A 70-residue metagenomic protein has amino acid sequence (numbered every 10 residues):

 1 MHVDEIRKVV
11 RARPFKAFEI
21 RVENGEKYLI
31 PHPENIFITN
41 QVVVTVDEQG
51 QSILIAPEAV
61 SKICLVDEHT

Functional and structural regions predicted by a protein language model:
M1-T70: Motif-centric detector for short Cys/His coordination patterns
